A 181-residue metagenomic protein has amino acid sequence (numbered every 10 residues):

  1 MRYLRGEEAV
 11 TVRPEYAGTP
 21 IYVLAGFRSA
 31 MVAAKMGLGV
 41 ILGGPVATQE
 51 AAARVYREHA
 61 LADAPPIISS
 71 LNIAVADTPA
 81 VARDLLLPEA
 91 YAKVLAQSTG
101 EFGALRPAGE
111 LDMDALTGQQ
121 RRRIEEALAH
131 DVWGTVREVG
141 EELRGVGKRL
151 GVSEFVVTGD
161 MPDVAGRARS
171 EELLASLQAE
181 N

Functional and structural regions predicted by a protein language model:
M1-L38, T48-E50: Internal, glycine-rich beta/alpha segment that forms the wall or movable "lid" of small-molecule/cofactor binding
M1-T11, A53-L150: An alpha-helical appendage that flanks or caps ligand/catalytic pockets
T19-L24, L38-G43, P65-L71, F155-V157: Hydrophobic faces of well-ordered beta-strands that scaffold small-molecule active sites in alpha/beta enzyme cores
G44, T158-G166: Glycine-rich, proline-tolerant flexible connector loops at the mouths of alpha/beta enzymes
G44-Q49, Q97-S98: Short, acidic/turn-prone active-site loops that include or flank metal/cofactor- and phosphate-binding residues
V46, I73-V75, M161: Active-site-proximal loop/turn and secondary-structure-junction residues that shape catalytic pockets, frequently
A52-H59, D163-N181: C-terminal helical cap(s) of enzyme catalytic domains, especially alpha/beta-barrels
R149-D160: Bilobed periplasmic-binding protein-like "clamshell/Venus-flytrap" ligand-binding domains
